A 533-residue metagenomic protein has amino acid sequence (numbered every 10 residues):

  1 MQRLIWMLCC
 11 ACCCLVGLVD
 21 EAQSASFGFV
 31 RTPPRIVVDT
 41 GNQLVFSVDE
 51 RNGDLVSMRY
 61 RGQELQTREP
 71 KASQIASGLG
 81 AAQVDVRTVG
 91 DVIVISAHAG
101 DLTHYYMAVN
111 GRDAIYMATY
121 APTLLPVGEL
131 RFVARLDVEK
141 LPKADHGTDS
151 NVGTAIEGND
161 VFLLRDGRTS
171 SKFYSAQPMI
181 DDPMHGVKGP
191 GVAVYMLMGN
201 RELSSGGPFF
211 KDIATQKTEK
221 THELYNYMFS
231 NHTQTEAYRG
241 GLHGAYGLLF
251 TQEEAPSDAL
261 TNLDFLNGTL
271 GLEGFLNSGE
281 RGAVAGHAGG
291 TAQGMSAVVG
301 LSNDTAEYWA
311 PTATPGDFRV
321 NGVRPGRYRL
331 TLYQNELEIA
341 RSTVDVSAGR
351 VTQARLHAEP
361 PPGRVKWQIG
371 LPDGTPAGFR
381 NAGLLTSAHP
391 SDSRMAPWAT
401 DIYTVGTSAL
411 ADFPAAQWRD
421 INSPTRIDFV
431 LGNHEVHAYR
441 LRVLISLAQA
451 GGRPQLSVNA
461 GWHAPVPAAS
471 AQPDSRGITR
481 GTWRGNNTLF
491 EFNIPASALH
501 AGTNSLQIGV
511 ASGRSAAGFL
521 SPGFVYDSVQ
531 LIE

Functional and structural regions predicted by a protein language model:
V30, T67-A118, R131: Extended, loop-rich substrate-binding clefts of extracytoplasmic carbohydrate-active enzymes
D137-L242: A contiguous, surface-exposed recognition patch within enzymatic or periplasmic domains that forms
G282-T291, G316-F318, A354-L356: A short, amphipathic beta-strand motif
G282-V284, G290-E307, P325-G326: Short, ordered, surface-exposed loop/turn motifs in non-cytosolic proteins
N303-D317: Short, acidic Ser/Thr/Gly-rich low-complexity loop/linker segments typical of extracellular and cell-surface proteins
P315, N422, V430-V436, L444-E533: Beta-strand-rich ligand-recognition modules
G316, G326-E336: A short, solvent-exposed beta-strand micro-motif common in secreted/extracellular proteins
E336-E359: Structured interaction patches on ligand/partner-binding surfaces of diverse proteins
